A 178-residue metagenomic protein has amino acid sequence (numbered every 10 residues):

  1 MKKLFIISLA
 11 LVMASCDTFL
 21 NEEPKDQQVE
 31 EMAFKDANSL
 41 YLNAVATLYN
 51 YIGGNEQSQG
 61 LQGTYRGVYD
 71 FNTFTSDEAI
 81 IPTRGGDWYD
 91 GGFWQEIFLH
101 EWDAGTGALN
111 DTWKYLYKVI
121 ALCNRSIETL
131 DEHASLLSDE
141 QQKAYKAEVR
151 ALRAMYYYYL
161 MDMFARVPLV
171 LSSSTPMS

Functional and structural regions predicted by a protein language model:
M1-D26: Bacterial Sec-dependent N-terminal signal peptides
D17-E148, Y157-S178: Short acidic-aromatic linear motifs embedded in glycine-rich loops, typified by GG[WY][YF]DAGD(H) and related
